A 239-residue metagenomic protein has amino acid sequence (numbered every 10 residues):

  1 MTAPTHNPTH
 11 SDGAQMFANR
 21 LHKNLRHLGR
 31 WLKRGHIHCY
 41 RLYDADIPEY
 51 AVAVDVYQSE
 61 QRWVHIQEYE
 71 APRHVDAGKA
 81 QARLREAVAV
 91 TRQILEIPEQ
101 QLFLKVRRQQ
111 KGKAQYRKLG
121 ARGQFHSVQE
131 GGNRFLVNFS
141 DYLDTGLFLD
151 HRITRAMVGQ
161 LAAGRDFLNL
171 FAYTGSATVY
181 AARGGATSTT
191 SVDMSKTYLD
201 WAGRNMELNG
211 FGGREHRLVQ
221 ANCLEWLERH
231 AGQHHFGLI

Functional and structural regions predicted by a protein language model:
M1-Y69: Non-catalytic accessory regions of SAM-dependent methyltransferases
A53-D55, A82-F148, A156: Non-catalytic substrate-recognition/targeting regions of SAM-dependent transferases
Q100, R165, T187, G237-L238: Conserved acidic residues
L149-R165: Conserved alpha-helix/loop element of class I SAM-dependent methyltransferases that forms part of the SAM/SAH-binding
G164-Y173: Conserved class I S-adenosyl-L-methionine
T174-T187: Conserved SAM-binding loop of SAM-dependent methyltransferases across substrates and taxa, primarily the Class I
S188-D193: Conserved SAM-binding motif I beta-strand of class I
S195-L238: S-adenosyl-L-methionine
